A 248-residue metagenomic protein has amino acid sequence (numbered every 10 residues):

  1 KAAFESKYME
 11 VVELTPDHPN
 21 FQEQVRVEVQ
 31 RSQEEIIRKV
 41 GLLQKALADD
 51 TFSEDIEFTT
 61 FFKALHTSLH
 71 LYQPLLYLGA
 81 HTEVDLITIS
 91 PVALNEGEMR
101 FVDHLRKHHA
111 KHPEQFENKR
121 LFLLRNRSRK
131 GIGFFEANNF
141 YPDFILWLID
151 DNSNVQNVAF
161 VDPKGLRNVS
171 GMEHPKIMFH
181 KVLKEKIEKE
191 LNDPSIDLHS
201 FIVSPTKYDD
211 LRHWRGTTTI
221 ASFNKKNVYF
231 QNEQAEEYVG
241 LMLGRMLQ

Functional and structural regions predicted by a protein language model:
K1-Q248: Intrinsically disordered, low-complexity, repeat-rich regions that form long N- or C-terminal tails or large
